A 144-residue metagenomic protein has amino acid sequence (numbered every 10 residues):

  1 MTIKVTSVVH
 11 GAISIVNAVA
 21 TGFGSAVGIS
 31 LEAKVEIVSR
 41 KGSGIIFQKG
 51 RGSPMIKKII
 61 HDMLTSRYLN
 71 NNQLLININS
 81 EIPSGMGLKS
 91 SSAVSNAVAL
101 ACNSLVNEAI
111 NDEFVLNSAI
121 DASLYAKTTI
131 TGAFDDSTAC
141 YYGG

Functional and structural regions predicted by a protein language model:
M1-M86, S104, G143: ATP-binding N-lobe of GHMP and related small-molecule kinases
N70-G144: Gly/Ser-rich oxyanion-binding loop with an adjacent helix/lid that shapes the negatively charged ligand pocket
